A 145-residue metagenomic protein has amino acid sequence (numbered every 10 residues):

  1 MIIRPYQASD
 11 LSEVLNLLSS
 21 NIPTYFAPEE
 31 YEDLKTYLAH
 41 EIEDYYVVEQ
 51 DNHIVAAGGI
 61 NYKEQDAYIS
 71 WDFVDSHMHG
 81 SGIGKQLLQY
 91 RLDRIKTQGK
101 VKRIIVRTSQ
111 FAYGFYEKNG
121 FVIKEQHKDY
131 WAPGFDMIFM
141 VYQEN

Functional and structural regions predicted by a protein language model:
M1-V14: A short beta-loop-alpha structural element at the N-terminal edge of CoA-dependent acyl/N-acetyltransferase catalytic
Q7, D75, R107-S109: Residue-level recognition of the GNAT/N-acetyltransferase active site
T24-V47: Active-site rim helix/loop that mediates acceptor-substrate recognition in acyltransferases
V47, H53-N61, D66-F73: Conserved beta-strand in the GNAT
N61-S70, H79, Q98, G134-D136: A conserved beta-turn-beta hairpin within the catalytic core of GNAT-like acetyltransferases that forms part
V74, G80-D93: Conserved acetyl-CoA-binding loop-helix of GNAT-fold acetyltransferases
I95-T108: Conserved GNAT acetyl-CoA-binding A-motif
I105-R107, E117, V122-F139: Conserved catalytic-core motifs of GNAT/GCN5-like acyltransferases
